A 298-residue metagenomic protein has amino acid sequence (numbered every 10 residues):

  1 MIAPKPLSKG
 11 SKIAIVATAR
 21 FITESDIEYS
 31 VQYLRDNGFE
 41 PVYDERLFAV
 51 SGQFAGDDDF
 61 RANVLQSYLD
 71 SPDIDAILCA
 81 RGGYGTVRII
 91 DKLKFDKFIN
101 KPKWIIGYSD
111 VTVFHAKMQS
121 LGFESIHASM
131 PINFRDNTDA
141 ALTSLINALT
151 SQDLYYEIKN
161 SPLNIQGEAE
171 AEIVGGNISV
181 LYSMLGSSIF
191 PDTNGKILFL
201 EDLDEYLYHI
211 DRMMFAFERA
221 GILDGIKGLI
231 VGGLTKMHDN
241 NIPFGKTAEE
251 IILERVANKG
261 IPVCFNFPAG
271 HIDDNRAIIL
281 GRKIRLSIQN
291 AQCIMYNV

Functional and structural regions predicted by a protein language model:
M1-D73: ATP/NTP phosphate-donor binding region
I15, I77, D110, L181 (+2 more regions): Buried hydrophobic positions in well-ordered alpha/beta secondary-structure cores of metabolic enzymes
I22-D26, E172-L203: Conserved beta-alpha junction segments in alpha/beta enzyme cores
A76-V87, Y108: N-terminal glycine-rich "phosphate-gripper" loop used for MgATP/nucleotide binding and carboxylate activation
F95-K117, E124-P131, P262: Short, acidic/small-residue loops that bind anionic groups at enzyme active sites
F123-G186: Conserved anion/nucleotide-ligand pocket segment
D192-P243, A248: Internal helical hairpin/lid segments
K236-V298: ATP/nucleoside-binding phosphotransfer catalytic cores, i.e., glycine-rich phosphate-binding loops
